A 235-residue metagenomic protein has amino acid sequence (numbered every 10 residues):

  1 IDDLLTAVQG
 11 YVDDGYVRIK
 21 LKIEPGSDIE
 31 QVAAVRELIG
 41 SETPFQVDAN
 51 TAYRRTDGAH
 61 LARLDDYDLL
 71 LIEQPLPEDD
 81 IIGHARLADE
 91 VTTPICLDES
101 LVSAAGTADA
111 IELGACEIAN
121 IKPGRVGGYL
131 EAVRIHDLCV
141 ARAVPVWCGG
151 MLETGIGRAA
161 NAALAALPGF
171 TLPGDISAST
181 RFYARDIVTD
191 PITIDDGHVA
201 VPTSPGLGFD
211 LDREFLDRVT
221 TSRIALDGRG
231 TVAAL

Functional and structural regions predicted by a protein language model:
I1-V91: Metal-dependent enolase-superfamily TIM-barrel catalytic cores that perform enediolate-based chemistry
L5, I29, R55, E78-I81 (+4 more regions): Electropositive phosphate-/nucleotide-binding environments in soluble metabolic enzymes
P25, T51, K122-R125, G150 (+1 more regions): Short loop or secondary-structure boundary microenvironments that flank and position key functional residues
R36-I39, D68, A165-G169, T220-R223: Structural signal for hydrophobic packing residues in well-ordered secondary-structure cores of soluble enzyme domains
D68, D79-C96, L101-H198: Shared catalytic-loop signature of beta/alpha-barrel
I187-L235: C-terminal extensions of enzymes
